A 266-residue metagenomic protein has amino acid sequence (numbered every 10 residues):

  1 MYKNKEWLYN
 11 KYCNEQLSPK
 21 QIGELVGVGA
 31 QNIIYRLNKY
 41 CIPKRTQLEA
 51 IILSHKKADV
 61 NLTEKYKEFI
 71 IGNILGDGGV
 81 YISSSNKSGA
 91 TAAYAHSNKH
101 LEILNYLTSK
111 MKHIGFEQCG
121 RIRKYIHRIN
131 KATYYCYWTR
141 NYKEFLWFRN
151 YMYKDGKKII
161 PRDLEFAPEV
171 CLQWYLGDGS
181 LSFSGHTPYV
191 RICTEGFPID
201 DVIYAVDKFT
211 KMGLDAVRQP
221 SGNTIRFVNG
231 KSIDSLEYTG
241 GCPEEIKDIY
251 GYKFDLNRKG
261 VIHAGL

Functional and structural regions predicted by a protein language model:
Y2, L8-L266: Internal intein/HINT superfamily modules and their associated LAGLIDADG
